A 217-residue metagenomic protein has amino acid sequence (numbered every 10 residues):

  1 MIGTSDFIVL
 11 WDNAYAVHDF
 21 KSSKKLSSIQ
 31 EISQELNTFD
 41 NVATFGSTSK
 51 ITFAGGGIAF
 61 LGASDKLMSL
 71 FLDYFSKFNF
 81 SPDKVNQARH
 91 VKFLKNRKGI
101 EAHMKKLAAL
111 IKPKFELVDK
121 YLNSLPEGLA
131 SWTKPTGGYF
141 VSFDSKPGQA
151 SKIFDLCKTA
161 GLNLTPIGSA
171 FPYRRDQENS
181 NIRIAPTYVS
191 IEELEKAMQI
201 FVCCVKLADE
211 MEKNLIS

Functional and structural regions predicted by a protein language model:
M1-V9, Y15-A54: Active-site pre-lysine segment of PLP-dependent enzymes
S5-D6, F20, D73, K92-H103 (+3 more regions): Inter-domain helical "communication" segments and dimerization helices that couple sensory or membrane-embedded modules
L10-N13, G46, F60-G62, L122 (+4 more regions): Short beta-strand segments
E35-K112: Conserved core segment of the aminotransferase class I/II
S47-S49, L129, G168-Y173: Short, solvent-exposed loop/turn elements at beta->coil junctions and helix N-caps that rim active or binding pockets
K105-D119, A130-D144, K158: Conserved glycine-rich beta-strand-loop-beta hairpin in the small C-terminal domain of fold type I
K146-A150, V189-I191: Helix N-cap motif at beta-to-alpha junctions
T159, R174-S217: PLP-dependent enzyme catalytic core of the Aspartate aminotransferase-like
